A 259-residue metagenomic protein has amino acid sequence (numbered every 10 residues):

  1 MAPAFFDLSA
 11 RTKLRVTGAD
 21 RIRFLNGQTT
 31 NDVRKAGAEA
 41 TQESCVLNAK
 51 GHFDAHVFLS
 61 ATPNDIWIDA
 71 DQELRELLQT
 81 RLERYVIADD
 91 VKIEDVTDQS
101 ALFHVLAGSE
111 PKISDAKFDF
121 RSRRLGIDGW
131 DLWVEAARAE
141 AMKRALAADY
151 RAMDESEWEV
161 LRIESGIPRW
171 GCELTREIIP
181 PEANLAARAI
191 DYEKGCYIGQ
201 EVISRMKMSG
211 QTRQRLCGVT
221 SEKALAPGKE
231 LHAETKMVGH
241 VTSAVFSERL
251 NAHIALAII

Functional and structural regions predicted by a protein language model:
M1-H56, S60-P63: Acidic, proline/glycine-enriched N-terminal capping motif
A4-F6, K13, F58-P168: Acidic, low-complexity central loop/insert segments
G18, I68, V105-A107, L132 (+4 more regions): Residue-level signal for inorganic ion chemistry
Q28-R34, L82-I87, M142, L146-Y150 (+3 more regions): Short, solvent-exposed amphipathic alpha-helical segments in soluble enzyme and RNA/protein-processing domains
A38-A40, P111, F118-R121, G166 (+4 more regions): Glycine-centered loop/turn motifs
C45, A107-D115, A224-K236: Short amphipathic alpha-helix segments
H52-F53, V57, I178, N184-I190 (+2 more regions): Glycine-rich, small/acidic residue-mixed loop/short-helix segments
W133-G218: Anionic-ligand-binding alpha/beta catalytic cores of soluble enzymes and soluble regulatory domains that recognize
